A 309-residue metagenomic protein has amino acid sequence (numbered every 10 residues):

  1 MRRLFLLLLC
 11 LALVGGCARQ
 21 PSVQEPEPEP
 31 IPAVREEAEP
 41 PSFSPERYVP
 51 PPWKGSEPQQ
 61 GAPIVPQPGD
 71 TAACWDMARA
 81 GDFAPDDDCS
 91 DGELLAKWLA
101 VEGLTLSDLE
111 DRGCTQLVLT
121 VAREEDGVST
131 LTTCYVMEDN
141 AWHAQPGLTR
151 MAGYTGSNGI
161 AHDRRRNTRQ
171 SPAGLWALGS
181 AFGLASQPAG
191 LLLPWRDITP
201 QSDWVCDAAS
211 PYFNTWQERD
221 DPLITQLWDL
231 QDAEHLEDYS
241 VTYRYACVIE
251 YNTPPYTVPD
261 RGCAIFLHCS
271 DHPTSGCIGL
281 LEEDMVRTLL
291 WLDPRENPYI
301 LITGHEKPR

Functional and structural regions predicted by a protein language model:
M1-L4: Positively charged n-region of N-terminal signal peptides that target proteins for export
G15-G16: C-terminal motif of bacterial Sec signal peptides marking the signal peptidase cleavage site
P21-G92: N-terminal, intrinsically disordered, polar/charged segments of Gram-positive cell-envelope systems that serve as
D70, C74-T274, M285-R309: Cell wall/extracellular polymer interaction/catalysis modules
G276-L280: Extended catalytic/binding region for NAD+/ADP-ribose chemistry, centered on the ART fold
